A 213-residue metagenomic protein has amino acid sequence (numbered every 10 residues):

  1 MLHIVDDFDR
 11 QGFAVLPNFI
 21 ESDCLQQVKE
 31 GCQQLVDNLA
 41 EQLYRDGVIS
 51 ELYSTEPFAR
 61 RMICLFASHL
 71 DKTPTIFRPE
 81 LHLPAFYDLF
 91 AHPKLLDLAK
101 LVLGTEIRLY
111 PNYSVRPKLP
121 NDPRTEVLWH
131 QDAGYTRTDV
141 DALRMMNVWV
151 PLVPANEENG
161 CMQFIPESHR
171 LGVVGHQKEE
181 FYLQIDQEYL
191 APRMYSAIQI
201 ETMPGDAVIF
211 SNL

Functional and structural regions predicted by a protein language model:
L2-R10, P17-W129: Non-heme Fe(II)-dependent double-stranded beta-helix
V15-P17, R108-N112, C161-F164, I209: A structural signal for short, well-ordered beta-strand segments and their strand-loop junctions that often border
I107, V140-R144, A155-N156: A short catalytic or substrate-binding loop motif that flags glycine-/basic-rich loops and adjacent residues that bind
V127-M145: Acidic, His- and aromatic-enriched active-site or binding-groove loops in soluble protein domains that engage sugars
A155-L213: Double-stranded beta-helix
